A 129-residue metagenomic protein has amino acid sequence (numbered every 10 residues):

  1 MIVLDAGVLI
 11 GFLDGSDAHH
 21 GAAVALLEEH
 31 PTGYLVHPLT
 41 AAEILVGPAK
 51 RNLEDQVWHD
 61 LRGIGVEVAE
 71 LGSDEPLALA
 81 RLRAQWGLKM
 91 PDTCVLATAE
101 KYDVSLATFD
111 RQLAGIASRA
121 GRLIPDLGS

Functional and structural regions predicted by a protein language model:
M1-A18, V66: Metal-dependent nucleic-acid phosphoesterase active-site entry motif
M1-I2, G21-W86, C94-S105, G115-R119 (+1 more regions): PIN-domain endoribonuclease scaffold, especially VapC-family toxins
D14, P38, T108: Conserved residues at beta->alpha junctions
D110-Q112: Short, polar loop motifs at secondary-structure junctions
R122: Surface-exposed, interaction-prone regions with an acidic/low-complexity signature
